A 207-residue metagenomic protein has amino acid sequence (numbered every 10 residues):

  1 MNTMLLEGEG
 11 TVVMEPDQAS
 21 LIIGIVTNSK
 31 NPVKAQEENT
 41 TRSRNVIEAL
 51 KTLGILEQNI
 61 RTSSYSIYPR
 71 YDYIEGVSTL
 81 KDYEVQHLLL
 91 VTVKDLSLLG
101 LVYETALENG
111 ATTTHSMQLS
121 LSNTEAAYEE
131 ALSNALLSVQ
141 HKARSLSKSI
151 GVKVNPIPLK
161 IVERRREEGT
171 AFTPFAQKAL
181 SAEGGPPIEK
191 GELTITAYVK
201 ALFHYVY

Functional and structural regions predicted by a protein language model:
M1-Y207: Short, charge-dense linear interaction motifs
